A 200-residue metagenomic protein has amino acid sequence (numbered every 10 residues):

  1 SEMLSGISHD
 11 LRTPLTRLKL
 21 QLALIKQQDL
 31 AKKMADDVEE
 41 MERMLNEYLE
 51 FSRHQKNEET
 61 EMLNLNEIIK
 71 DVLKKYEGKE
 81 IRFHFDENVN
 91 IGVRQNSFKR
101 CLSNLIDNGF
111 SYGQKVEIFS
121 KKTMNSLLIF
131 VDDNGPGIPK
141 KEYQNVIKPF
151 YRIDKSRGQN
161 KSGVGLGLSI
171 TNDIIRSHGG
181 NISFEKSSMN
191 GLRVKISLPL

Functional and structural regions predicted by a protein language model:
R82-V93, M124: Conserved catalytic submotifs in the C-terminal HATPase_c
F98-L102: A residue-level detector for a conserved hydrophobic packing site within the catalytic ATP-binding domain
K115-N125: Short beta-strand/loop element within the Bergerat-fold HATPase_c
D133: Acidic ATP/Mg2+-coordinating residue in the GHKL
I138-Y151: Short conserved segment of the HATPase_c
S162, G167, T171: Short alpha-helical Gxxx[C/S/T] motif in the catalytic ATP-binding
G179-G180: Conserved glycine-rich
